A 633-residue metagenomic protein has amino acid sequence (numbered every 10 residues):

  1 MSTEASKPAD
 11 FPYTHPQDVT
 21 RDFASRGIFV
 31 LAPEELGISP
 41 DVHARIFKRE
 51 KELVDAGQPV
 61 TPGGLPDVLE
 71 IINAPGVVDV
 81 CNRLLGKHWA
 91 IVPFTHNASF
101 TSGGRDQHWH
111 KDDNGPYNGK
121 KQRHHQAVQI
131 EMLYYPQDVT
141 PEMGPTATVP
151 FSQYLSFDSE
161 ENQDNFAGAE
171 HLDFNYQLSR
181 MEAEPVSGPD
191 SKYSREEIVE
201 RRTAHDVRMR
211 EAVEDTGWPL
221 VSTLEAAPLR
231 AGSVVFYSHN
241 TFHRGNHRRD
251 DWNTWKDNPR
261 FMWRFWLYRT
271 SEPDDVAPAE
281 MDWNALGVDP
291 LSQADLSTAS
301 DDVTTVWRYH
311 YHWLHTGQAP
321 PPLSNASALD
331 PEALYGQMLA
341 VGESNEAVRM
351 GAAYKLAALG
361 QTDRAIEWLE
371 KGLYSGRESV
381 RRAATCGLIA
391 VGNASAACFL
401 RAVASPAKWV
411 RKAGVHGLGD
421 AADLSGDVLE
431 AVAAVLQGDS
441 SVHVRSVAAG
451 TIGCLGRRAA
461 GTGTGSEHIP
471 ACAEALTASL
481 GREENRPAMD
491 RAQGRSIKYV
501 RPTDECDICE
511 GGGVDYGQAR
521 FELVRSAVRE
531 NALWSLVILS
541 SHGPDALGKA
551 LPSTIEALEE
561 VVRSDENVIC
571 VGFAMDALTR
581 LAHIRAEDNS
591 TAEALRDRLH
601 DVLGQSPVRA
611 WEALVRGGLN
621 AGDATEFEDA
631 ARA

Functional and structural regions predicted by a protein language model:
M1-A90, A319-G336, R349, Q361-T362 (+5 more regions): N-terminal auxiliary "cap/dimerization" subdomain that precedes the catalytic jelly-roll/cupin core of mononuclear
S2-T3, Q17-R26, L36-A231, T241-N258 (+2 more regions): Non-heme Fe(II) oxygenase catalytic core, chiefly the N-lobe of the double-stranded beta-helix
A5-P8, F236, T241-M338, R349-M350: Non-heme Fe(II)/2-oxoglutarate
V30-L31, Y134, V235-Y237: Short hydrophobic-aromatic micro-motifs
W307-A328, A347-T362, S379-A394, R401 (+8 more regions): Structural detector for internal amphipathic alpha-helices that build alpha-solenoid repeat scaffolds
P331-L334, A365-I366, A396, S425-L429 (+5 more regions): Core helices of alpha-solenoid repeat scaffolds
G336-S344, W368-G376, C398-P406, A431-D439 (+4 more regions): Alpha-solenoid HEAT/Armadillo-like helical repeat scaffolds in large eukaryotic proteins
G461-A473, G543-L551, D588, A592: HEAT/armadillo-like alpha-solenoid scaffolds in large eukaryotic assembly and transport factors
